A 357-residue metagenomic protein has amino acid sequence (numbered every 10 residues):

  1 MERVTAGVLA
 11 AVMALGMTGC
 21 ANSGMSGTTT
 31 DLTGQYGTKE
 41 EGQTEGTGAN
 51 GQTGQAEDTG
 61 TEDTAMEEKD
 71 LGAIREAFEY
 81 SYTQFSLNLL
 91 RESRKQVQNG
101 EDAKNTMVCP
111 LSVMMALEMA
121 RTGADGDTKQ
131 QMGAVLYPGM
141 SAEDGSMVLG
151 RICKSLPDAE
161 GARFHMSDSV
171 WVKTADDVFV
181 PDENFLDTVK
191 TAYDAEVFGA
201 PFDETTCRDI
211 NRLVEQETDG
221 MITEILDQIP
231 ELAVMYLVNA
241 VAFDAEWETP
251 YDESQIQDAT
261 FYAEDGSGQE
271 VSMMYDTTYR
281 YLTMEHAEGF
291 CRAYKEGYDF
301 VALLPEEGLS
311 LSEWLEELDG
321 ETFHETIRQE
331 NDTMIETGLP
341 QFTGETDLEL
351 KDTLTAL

Functional and structural regions predicted by a protein language model:
E2-V8, M13-A200: Detector for small/aliphatic-rich hydrophobic stretches
Q35, Q43, Q52-Q55, Q84 (+9 more regions): Residue-identity detector for glutamine
K95-A103, E285-A287, G320-F323: Short amphipathic beta-strand starts and helix->beta connectors
A103, A142-E306, E330-L357: Non-catalytic, conformational "gating/processing" segments within enzyme and secreted inhibitor domains
G126-G133, S310-S312, T346-L348: Extracytoplasmic/secreted cell-surface and envelope-processing proteins
M132-L136, Y251-D258, E313-E321: Short Gly/aromatic-enriched secondary-structure transition segments
P305-N331: Internal alpha/beta scaffold segment
